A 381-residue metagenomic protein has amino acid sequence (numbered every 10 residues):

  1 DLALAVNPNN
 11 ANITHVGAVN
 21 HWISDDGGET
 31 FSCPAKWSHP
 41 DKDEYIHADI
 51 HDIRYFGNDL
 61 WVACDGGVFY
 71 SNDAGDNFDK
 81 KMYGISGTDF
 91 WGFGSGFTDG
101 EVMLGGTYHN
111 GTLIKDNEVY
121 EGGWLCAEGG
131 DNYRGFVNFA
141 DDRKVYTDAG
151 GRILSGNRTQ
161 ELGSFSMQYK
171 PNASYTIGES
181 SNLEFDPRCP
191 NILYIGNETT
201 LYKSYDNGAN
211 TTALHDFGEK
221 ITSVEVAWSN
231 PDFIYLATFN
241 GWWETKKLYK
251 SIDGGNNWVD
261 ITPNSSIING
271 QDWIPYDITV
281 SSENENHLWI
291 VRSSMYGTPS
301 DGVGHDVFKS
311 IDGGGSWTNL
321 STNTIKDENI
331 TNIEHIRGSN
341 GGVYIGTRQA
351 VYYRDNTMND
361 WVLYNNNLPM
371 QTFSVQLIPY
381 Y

Functional and structural regions predicted by a protein language model:
D1-Y381: Beta-propeller blade termini and top-face loops
